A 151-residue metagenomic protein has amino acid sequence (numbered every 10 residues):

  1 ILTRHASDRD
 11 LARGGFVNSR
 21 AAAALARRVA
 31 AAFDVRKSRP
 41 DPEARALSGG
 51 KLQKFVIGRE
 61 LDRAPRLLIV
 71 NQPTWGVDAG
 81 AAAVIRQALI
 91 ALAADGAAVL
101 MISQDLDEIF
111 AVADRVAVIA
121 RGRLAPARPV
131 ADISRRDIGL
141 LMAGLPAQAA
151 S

Functional and structural regions predicted by a protein language model:
I1-S151: Glycine-rich phosphate-binding loops of nucleotide-dependent enzymes
